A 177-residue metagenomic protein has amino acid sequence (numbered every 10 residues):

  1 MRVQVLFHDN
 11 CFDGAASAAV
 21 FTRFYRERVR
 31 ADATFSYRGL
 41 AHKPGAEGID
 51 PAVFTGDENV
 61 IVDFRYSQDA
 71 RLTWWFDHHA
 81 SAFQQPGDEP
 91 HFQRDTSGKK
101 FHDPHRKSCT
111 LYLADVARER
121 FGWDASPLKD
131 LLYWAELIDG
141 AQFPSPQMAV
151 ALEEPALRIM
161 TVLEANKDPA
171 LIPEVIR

Functional and structural regions predicted by a protein language model:
M1-P155: Replace "Mg2+/Mn2+-dependent" with "divalent metal-dependent
S145-R177: Acidic catalytic cores of enzymes that act on phosphate-bearing nucleotides/polynucleotides
